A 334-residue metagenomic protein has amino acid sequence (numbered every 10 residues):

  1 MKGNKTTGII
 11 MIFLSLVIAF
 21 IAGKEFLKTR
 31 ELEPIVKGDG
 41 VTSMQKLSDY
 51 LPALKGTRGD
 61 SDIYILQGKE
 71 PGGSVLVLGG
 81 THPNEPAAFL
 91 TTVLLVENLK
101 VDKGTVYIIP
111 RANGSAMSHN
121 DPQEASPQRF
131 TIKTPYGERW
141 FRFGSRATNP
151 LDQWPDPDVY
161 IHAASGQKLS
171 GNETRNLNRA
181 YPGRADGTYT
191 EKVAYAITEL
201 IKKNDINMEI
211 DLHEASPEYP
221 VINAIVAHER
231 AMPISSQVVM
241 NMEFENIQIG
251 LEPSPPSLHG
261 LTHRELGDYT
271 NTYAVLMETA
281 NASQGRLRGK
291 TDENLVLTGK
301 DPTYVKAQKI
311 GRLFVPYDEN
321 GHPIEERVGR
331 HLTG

Functional and structural regions predicted by a protein language model:
K2-I65, N98, D102, Y189-M208 (+2 more regions): C-terminal accessory segments enriched in acidic
Q67-S74: Proline/glycine-enriched tight loop/beta-turn segments at coil->beta junctions that connect or precede beta-strands
K69, A112-G114, A280-A282: Short, solvent-exposed coil/turn elements at secondary-structure transition points
L76-G79: Short hydrophobic beta-strand that contains or immediately precedes a catalytic carboxylate
T81-P83, G183, N281-G285: A generic structural motif
H82-L90: Di-metal (Zn2+ and/or Mg2+/Mn2+) metal-binding site signature of metallo-dependent hydrolases with the MBL/beta-CASP
P86-A87, D102-M240: Active-site/substrate-binding loop(s) of hydrolase catalytic cores
T92-E97: Histidine-anchored nucleotide/phosphate-binding helix
